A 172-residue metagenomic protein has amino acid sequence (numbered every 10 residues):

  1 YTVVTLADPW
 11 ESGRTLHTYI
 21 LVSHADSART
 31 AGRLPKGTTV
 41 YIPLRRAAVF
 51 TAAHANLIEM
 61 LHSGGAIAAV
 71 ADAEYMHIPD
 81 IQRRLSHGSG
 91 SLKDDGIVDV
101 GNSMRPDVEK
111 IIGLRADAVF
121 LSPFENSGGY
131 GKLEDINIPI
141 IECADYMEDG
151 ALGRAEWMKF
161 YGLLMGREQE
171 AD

Functional and structural regions predicted by a protein language model:
Y1-D172: N-terminal ligand-binding lobe of clamshell/alpha-beta domains
